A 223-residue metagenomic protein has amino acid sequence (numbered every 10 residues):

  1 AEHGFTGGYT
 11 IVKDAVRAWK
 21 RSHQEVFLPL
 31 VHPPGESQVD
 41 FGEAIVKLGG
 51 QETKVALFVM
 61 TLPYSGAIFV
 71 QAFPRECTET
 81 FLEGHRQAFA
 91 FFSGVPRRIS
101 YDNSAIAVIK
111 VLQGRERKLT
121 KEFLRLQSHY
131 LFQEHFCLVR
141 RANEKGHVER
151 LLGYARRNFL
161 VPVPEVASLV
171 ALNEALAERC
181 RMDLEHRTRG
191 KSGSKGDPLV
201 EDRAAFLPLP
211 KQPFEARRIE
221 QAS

Functional and structural regions predicted by a protein language model:
E2-I11: Short, basic interhelical loop/turn and adjoining N-cap of the next helix at nucleic-acid- or acidic-partner-contacting
D14-I68, E76-G84, E215-S223: Mobile-element integrase/transposase regions, centering on the N-terminal DNA-binding/Zn-coordinating module
D40, G66, I99-D102, Q127 (+2 more regions): Short, conserved catalytic/metal-binding motifs centered on acidic residues
V70-R98: Active-site beta-loop-alpha junctions of metal-dependent nucleic acid enzymes, especially the RNase H-like/DDE
V95-R115: Acidic/histidine-rich, metal-coordinating catalytic segments
Y101-D102, Q113-G114, E134-R156, V170-L172: RNase H-like two-metal-ion nuclease catalytic core shared by retroviral integrases and related mobile-element nucleases
E122-F123, S128-K145, P164-V166: RNase H-like polynucleotidyl transferase catalytic core
L152-S223: Active-site-proximal acidic segments at structured loop/helix or strand boundaries that coordinate catalytic metals
